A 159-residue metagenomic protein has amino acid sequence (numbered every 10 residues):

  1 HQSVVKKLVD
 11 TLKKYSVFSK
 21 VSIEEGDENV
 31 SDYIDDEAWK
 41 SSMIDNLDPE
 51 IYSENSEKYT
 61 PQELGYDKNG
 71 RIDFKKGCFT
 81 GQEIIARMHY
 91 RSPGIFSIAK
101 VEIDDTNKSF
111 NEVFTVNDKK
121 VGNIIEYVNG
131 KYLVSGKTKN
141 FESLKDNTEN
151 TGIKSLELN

Functional and structural regions predicted by a protein language model:
H1-L47, V116: Acidic, low-complexity central loop/insert segments
D36, P49, L64-G70, A86-N159: Glycine-rich, small/acidic residue-mixed loop/short-helix segments
S42-Y66: Short, conserved active-site entrance elements at the starts or edges of catalytic domains
Q82-E83: Structural motif
